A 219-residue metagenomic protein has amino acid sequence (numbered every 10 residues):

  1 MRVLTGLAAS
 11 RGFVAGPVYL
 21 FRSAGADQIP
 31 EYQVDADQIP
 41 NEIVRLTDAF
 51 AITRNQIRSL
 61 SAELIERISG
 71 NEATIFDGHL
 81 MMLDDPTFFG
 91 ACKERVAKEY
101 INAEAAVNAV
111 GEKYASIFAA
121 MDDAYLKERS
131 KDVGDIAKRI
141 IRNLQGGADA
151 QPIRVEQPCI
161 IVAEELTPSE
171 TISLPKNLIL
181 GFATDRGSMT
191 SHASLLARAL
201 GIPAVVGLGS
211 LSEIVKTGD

Functional and structural regions predicted by a protein language model:
M1-D219: Non-catalytic, soluble scaffold/interaction modules
